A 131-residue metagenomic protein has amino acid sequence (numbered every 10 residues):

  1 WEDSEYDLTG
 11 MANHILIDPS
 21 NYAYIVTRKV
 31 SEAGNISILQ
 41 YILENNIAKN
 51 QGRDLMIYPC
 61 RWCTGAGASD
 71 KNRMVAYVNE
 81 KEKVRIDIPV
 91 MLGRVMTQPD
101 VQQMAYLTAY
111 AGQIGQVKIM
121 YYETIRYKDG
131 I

Functional and structural regions predicted by a protein language model:
W1-I36: Extended, solvent-exposed, turn-rich assembly/linker loops in the middle of proteins
Y24-I131: Sequence/fold signature of self-assembling virion shell proteins
